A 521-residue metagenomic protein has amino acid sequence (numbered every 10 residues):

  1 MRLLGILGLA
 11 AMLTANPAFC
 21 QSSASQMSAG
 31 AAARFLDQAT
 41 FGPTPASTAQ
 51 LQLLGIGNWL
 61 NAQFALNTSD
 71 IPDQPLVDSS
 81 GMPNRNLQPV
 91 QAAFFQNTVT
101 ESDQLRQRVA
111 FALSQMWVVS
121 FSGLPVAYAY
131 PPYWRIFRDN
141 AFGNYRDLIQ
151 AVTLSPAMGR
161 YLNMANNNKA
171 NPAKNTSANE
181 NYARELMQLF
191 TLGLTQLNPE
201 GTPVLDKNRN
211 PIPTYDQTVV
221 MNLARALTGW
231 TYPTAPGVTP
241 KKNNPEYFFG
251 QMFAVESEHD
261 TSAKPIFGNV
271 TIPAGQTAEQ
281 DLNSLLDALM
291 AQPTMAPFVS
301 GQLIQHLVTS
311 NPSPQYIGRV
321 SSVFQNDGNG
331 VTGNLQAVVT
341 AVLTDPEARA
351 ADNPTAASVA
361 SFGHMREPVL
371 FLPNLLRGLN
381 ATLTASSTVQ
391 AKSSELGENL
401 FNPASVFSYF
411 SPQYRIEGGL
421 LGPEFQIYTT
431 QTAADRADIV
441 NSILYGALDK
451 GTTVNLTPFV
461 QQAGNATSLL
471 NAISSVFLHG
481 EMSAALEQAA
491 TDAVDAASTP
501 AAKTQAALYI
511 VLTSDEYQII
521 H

Functional and structural regions predicted by a protein language model:
M1-G5: Bacterial N-terminal signal peptides that target proteins for export
G8-L9, L13: Hydrophobic helical h-region of N-terminal Sec-dependent signal peptides in bacterial secretory/periplasmic proteins
A15-P17: N-terminal signal peptide c-region/cleavage motif recognized by signal peptidases
S23-S69: N-terminal mature-domain "stem" immediately C-terminal to a signal peptide or N-terminal signal-anchor/transmembrane
Q26-M27, A33, D37-T40, S80 (+4 more regions): Flexible, low-complexity segments enriched for small/polar residues
Q52, F64, P75-L76, S80 (+3 more regions): Active-site substrate-binding loop specific to GH73 endo-beta-N-acetylglucosaminidase modules in bacterial autolysins
P89, A93, N97-Q104, F111: Structured, charged N-terminal subsegments at the starts of enzyme catalytic cores and at intra-chain domain/subunit
L105-V109, F121-Y128, K174: Short, flexible active-site-proximal loops enriched in glycine and acidic residues
